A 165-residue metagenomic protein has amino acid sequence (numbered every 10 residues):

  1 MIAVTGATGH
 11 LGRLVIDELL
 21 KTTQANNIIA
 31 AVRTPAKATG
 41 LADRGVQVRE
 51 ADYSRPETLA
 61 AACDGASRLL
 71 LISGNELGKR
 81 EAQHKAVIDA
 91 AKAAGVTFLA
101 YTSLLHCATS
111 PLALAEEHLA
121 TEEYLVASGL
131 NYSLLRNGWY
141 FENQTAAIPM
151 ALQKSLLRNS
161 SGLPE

Functional and structural regions predicted by a protein language model:
M1-A36, S54-E57, D64, N75-K85 (+2 more regions): Oxidoreductase cofactor-interface core, primarily capturing Rossmann-like NAD(P)-dependent enzymes
A42, V46-S67: Conserved Rossmann-fold cofactor-binding substructure of NAD(P)-dependent oxidoreductases
R49, R68-I72, Y101: Redox-cofactor binding/interface segments in oxidoreductases and associated redox assembly factors
